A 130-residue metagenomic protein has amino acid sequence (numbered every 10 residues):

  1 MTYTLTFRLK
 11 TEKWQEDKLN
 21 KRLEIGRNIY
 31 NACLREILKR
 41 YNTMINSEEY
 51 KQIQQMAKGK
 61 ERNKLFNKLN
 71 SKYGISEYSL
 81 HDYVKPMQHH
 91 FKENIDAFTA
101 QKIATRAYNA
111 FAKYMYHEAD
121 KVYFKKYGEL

Functional and structural regions predicted by a protein language model:
M1-L130: Nucleic-acid substrate recognition interfaces
